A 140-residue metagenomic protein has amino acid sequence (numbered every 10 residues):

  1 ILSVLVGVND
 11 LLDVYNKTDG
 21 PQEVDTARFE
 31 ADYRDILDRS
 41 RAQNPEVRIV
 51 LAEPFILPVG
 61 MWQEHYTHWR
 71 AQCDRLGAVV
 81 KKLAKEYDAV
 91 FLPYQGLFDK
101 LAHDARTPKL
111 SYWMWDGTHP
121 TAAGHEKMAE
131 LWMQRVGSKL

Functional and structural regions predicted by a protein language model:
I1-L140: Alpha-helical cap/lid subdomain in secreted, periplasmic, or secretory-pathway luminal O-acyl-processing enzymes
